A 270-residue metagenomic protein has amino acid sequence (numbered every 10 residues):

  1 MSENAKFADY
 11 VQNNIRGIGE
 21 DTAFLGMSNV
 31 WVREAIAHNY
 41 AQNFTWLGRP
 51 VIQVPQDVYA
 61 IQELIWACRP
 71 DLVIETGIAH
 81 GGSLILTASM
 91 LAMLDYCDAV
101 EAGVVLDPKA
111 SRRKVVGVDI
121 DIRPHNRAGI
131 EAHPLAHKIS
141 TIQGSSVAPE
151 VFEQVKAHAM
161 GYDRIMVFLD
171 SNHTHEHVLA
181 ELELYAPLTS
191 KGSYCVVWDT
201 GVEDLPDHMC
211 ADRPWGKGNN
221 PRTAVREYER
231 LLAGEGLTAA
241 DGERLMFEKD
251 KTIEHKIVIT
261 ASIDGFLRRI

Functional and structural regions predicted by a protein language model:
M1-S28: N-terminal auxiliary segments of SAM/dcSAM-dependent transferases
N4, D21, V54, S145-A148: Poly-acidic low-complexity segments
Y10, N14, V30, E34 (+3 more regions): Residues that form generic nucleotide/phosphate-binding pockets
Q12-T22, A41-L47, K138-S140, L179-A186: Short, mixed-charge, low-aromatic patches
E20-T22, E34-A37, P50-I52, F152 (+1 more regions): Alpha-helical interaction segments
A23-A37, D121-N126: Short, compositionally biased "basic patch" segments
N29, R33-C68: Class I SAM-dependent methyltransferase Rossmann-like catalytic core, especially the SAM/SAH-binding loop
R49, V58-I270: S-adenosylmethionine/decaboxylated-SAM
